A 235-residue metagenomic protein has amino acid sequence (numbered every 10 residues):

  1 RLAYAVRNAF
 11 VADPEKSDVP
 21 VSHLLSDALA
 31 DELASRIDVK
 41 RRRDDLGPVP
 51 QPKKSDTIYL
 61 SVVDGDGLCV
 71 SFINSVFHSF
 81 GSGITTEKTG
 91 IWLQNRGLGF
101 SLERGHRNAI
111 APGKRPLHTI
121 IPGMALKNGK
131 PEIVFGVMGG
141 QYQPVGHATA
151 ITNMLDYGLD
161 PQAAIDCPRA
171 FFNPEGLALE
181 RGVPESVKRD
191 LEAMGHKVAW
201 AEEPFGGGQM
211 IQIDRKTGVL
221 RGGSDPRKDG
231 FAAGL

Functional and structural regions predicted by a protein language model:
R1-V76, K88-T89, R96, E202: Internal maturation/activation junctions in enzymes
R36-R43, S55, G182-L235: Cofactor-centric catalytic regions
V39-G47, S101-I110, A193-M194: Short Pro/Gly-enriched beta-strand edge/turn motifs at strand-loop
V49-K53, A111-L117, A199-E203: Short Gly/Pro-enriched turn/cap motifs at secondary-structure boundaries
S55-L60, C69, H118-G123, G207-G208: Short glycine-rich loop/turn motifs
D66, K114, H147, D156-E203: Extended C-terminal subregions enriched in glycine
L68-I133, Y157, P161: Active-site rim segments in enzyme catalytic domains, especially the processed small/beta chain of N-terminal
